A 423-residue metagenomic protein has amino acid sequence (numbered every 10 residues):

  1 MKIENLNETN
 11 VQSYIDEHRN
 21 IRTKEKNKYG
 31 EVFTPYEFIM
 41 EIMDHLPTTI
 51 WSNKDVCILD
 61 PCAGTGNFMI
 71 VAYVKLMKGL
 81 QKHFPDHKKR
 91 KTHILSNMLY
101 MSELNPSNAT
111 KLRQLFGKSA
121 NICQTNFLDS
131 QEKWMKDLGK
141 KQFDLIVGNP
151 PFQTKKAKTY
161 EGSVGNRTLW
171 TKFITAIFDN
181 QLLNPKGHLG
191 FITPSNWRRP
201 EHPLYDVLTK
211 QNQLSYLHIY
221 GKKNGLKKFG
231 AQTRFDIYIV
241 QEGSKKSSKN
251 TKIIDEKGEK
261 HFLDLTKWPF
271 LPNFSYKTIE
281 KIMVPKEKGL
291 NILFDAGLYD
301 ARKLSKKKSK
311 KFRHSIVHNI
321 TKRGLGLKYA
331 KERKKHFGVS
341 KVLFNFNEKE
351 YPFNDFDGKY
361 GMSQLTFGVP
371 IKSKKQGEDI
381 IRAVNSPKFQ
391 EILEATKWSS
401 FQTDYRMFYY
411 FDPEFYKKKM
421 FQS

Functional and structural regions predicted by a protein language model:
K2-H218, K222, Y238-N250: SAM-dependent methyltransferase catalytic region
E25, Y29, K223-S423: C-terminal substrate-recognition regions of SAM-dependent nucleic acid methyltransferases
